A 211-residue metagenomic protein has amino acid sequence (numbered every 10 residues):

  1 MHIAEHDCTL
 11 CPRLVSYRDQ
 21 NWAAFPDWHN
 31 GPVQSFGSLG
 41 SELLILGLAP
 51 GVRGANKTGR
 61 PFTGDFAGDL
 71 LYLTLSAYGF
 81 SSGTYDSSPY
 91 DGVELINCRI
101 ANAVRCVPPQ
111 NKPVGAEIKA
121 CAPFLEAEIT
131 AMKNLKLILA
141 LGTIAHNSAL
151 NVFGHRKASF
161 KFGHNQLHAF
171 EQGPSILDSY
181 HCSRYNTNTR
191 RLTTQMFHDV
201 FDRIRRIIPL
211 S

Functional and structural regions predicted by a protein language model:
M1-H164, H168-L210: A polyanion-binding, active-site-adjacent surface
